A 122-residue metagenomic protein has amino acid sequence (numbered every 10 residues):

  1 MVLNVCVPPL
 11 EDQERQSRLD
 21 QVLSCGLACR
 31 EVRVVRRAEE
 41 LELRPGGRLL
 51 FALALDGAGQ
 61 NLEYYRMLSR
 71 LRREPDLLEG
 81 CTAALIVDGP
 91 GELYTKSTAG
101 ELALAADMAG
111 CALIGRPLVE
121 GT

Functional and structural regions predicted by a protein language model:
M1-T122: FMN-binding flavodoxin-like domain, especially the glycine-rich phosphate-binding loop
